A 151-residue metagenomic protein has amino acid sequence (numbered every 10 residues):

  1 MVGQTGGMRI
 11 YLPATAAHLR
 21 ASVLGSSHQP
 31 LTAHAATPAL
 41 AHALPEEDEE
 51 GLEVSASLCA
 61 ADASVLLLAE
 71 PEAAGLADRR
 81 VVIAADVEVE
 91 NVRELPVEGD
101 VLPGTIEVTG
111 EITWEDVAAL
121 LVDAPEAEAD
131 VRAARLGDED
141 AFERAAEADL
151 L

Functional and structural regions predicted by a protein language model:
V2-G51: Long, hydrophobic N-terminal alpha-helical segment
Q4-G7, P71, D130: Short, flexible coil/linker segments at or flanking structured domains
S22, A63, L67, L120: Residues that form generic nucleotide/phosphate-binding pockets
P38-E70: Structured domain cores in non-transmembrane regions
A60-D86: Glycine-rich, N-terminal phosphate-binding loop and its surrounding beta-alpha-beta segment
L76-V81, A85-L151: Glycine-rich, aromatic-bearing surface loops/beta-hairpins
